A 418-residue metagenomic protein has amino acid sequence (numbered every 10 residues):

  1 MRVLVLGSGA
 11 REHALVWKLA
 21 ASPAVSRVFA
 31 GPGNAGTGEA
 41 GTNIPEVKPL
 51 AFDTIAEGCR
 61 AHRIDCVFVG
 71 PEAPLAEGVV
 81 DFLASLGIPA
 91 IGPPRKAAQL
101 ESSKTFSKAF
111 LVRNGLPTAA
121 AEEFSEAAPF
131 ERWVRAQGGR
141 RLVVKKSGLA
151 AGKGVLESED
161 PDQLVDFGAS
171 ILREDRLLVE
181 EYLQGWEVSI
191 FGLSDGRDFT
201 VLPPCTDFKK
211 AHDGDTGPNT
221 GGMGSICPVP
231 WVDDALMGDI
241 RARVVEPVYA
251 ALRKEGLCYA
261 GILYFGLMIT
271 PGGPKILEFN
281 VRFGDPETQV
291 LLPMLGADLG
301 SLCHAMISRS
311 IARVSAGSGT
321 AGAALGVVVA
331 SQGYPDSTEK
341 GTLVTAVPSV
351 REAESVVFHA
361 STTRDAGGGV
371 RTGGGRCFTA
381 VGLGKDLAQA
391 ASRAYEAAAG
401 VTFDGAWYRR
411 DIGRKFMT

Functional and structural regions predicted by a protein language model:
M1-R95: ATP-binding N-terminal substructure of ATP-dependent carboxylate-amine bond-forming enzymes
G38-A40, Q99-T105, H212-G214: Short, charged, surface-exposed secondary-structure boundary motifs
N43-A51, E122-E126, S158: Short acidic-hydrophobic, aromatic-tinged amphipathic segments that line or gate anion-handling sites
I91-G154: A conserved helix-loop-beta module that forms one wall/lid of the active-site cleft in ATP-utilizing catalytic domains
G154-T288: Internal nucleotide-binding/catalytic subdomain
R241-L263, N280-E352, D365: Active-site "cap" helix and flanking loop/linker of ATP-utilizing ligase/carboxylase catalytic domains
T362-G367, R371-T418: Generic C-terminus detector
